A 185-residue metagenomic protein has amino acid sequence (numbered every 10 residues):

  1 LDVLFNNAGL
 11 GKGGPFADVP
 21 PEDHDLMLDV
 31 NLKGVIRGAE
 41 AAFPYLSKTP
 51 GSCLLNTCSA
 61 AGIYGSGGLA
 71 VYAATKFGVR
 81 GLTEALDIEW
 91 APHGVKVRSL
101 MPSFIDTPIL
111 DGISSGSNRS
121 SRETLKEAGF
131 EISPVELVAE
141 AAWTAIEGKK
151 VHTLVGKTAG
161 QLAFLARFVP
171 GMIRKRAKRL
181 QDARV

Functional and structural regions predicted by a protein language model:
N7-K12: Conserved NAD(P)H cofactor-binding loop of Rossmann-fold oxidoreductase domains
P15-F16, D23-L28: Substrate-binding pocket helix/loop in short-chain dehydrogenase/reductase
A17, S66-A70: Active-site loop immediately N-terminal to the catalytic Tyr-X3-Lys motif of short-chain dehydrogenase/reductase
A39, T75: Active-site helix of classical SDR
S59: Residue(s) in the substrate-gating loop at a strand-loop-helix junction that position the organic substrate next
Y64, A85-K96: Active-site-adjacent segment of SDR/Rossmann-fold oxidoreductases
P92-K157: SDR active-site lid
